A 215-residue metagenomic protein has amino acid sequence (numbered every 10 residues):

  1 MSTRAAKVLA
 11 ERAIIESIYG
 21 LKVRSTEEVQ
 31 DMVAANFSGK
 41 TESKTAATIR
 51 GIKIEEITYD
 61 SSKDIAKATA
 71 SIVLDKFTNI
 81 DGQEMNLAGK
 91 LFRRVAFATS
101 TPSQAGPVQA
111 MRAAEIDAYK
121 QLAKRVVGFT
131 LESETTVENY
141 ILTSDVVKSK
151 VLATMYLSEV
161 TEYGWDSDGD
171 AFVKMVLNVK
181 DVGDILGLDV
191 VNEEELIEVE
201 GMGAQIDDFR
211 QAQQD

Functional and structural regions predicted by a protein language model:
M1-D215: Domain-level marker for long, solvent-exposed, non-transmembrane regions
